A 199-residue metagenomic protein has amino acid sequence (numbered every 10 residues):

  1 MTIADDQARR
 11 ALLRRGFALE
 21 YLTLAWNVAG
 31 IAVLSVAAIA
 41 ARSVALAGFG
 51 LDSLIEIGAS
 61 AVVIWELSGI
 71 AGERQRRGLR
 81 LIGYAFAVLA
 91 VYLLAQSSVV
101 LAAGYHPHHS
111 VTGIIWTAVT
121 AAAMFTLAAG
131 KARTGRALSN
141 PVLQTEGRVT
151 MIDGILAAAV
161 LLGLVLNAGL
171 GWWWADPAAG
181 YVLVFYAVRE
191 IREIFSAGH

Functional and structural regions predicted by a protein language model:
M1-H199: Alpha-helical transmembrane cores and adjacent cytosolic helix/loop segments of polytopic membrane transporters
